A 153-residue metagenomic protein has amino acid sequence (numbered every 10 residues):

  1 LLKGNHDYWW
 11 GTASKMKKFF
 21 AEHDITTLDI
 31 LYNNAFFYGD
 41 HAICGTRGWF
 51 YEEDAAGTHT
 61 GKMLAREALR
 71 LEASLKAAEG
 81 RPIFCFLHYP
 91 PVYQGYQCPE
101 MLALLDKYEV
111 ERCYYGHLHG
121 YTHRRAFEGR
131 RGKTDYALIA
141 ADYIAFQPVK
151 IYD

Functional and structural regions predicted by a protein language model:
L1-G4, T26-Y32, R124: Short N-terminal secondary-structure initiator segments
L2-G4, F86, G116, I139: Generic beta-sheet signal
N5-A13, A35-F37, F50-D54, P90-Y96 (+2 more regions): Active-site environment of divalent metal-dependent phosphoester hydrolases
Y8-L28, K133-A137, I144, I151-D153: Ligand-binding grooves and catalytic loops that recognize ribose/phosphate and carbohydrate rings, and esterified lipid
S14-E100, L104: Conserved catalytic scaffold of divalent metal-dependent phosphoesterases
I30, I43, C113, Y136-L138: Conserved beta-strand scaffold positions in the cores of enzyme catalytic domains, especially in NTP/NDP-utilizing
F37, K62, L104-Y108, T122-D153: Binuclear metal-dependent phosphoesterase catalytic core
I83, E111-R112: The start of beta-strands in P-loop NTPase/AAA+ ATPase cores
